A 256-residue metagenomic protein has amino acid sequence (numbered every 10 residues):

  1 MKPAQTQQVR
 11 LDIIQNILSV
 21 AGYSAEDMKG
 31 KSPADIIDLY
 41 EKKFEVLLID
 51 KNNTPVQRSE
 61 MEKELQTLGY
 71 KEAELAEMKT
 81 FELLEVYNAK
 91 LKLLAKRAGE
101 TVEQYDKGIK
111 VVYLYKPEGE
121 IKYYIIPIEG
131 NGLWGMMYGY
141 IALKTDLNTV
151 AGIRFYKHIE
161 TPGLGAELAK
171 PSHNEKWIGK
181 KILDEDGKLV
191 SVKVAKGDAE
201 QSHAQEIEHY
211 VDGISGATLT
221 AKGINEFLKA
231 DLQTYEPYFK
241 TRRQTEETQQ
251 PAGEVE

Functional and structural regions predicted by a protein language model:
M1-E256: Flexible, solvent-exposed loop/hinge segments and secondary-structure transition points
